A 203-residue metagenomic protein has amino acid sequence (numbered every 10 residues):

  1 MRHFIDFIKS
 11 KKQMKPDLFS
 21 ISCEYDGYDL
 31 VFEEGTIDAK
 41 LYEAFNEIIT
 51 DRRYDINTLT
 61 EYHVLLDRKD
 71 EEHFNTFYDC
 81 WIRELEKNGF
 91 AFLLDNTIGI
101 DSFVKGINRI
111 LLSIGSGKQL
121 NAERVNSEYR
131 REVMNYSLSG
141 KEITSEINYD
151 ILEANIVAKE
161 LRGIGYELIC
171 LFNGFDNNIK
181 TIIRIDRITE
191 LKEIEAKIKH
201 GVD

Functional and structural regions predicted by a protein language model:
M1-D203: Contiguous interface-forming segments/domains that mediate binding rather than catalysis
